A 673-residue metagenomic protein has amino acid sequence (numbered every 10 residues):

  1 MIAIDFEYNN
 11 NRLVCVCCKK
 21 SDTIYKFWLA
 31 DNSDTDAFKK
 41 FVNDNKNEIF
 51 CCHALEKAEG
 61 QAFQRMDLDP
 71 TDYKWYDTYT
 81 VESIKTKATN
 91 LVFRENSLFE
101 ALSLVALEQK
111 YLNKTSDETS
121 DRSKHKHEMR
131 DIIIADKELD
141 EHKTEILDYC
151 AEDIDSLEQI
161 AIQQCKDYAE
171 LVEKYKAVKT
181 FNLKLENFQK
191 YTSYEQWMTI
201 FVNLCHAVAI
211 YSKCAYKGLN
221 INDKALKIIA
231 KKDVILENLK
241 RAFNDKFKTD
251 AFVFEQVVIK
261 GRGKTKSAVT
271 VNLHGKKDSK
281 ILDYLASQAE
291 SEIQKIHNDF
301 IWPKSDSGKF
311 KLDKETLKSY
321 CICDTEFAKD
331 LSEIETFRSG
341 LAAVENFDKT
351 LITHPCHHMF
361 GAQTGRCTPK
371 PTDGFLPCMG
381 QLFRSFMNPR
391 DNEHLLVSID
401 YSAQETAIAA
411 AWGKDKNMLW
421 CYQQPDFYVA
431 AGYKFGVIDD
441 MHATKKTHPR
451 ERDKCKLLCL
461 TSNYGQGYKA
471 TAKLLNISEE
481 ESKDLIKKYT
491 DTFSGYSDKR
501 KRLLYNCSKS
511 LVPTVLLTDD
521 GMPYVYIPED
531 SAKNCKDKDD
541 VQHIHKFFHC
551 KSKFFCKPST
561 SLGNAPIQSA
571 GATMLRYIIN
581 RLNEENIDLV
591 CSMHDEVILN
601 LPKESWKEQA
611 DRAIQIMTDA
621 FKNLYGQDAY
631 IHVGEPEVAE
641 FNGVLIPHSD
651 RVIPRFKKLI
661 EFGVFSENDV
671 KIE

Functional and structural regions predicted by a protein language model:
I4, N9-R12, C17-D22, F252-K446 (+3 more regions): Acidic, glycine-rich two-metal-ion catalytic cores of nucleic acid-processing enzymes
N11-V14, D22-S33, E48-Y168, K179 (+3 more regions): Active-site-proximal helix-loop-helix substrate-binding element of RNase H-like nuclease domains
D36, E604-R612: Short, conserved charged micro-motifs
S123-F252, G413-Y422, D426: Mixed-charge, glycine-rich, non-catalytic linkers/tails in nucleic-acid processing enzymes
D153-I154, E158, A209-G218, A225 (+3 more regions): Catalytic palm active-site di-aspartate
T192, W197-D324, T461-L504: Extended, well-ordered alpha-helical scaffold/bundle regions in very large, multi-domain proteins
A209-Y216, V437-D588, S592, E635-E673: Conserved catalytic core of nucleic-acid polymerases
F493, Q615-Y625: A common structural junction motif
